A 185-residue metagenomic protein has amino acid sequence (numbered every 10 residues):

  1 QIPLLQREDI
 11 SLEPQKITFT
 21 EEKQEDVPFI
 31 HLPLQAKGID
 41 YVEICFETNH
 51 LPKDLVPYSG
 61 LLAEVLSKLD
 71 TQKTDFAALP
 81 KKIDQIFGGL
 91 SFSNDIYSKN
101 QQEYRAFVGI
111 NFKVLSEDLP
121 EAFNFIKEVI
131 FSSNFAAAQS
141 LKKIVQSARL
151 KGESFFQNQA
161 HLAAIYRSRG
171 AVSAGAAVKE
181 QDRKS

Functional and structural regions predicted by a protein language model:
Q1-D54, K184: Proteolytic maturation boundary segments
L4-Q6, D75, A137: A diffuse structural propensity rather than consistent per-protein peaks
K37-S67, T71-S132, Q139-K184: M16 family metallopeptidases and their MPP-like homologs
